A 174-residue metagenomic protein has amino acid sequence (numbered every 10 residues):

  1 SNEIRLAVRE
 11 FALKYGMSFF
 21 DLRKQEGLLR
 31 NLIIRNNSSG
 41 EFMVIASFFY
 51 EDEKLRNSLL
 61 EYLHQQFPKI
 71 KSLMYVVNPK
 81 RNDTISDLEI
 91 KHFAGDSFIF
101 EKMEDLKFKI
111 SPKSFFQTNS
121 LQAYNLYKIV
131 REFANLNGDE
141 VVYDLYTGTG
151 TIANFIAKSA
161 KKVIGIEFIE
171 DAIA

Functional and structural regions predicted by a protein language model:
S1-D21, S39, E53: Extended interfacial segments that mediate partner engagement and assembly in macromolecular machines
E3-A7, I33-N36, K69-S72: A broad, low-specificity signal for short, low-complexity segments enriched in glycine/proline and polar/charged
F19-E26, V142: Short helix/loop segment immediately N-terminal to the Walker
Q25-S39: Short edge beta-strands and adjacent turn/loop segments
I34, G40-F49, K107-S111: Short, aliphatic-rich beta-strand segments
K54-N57, E61-A174: Rossmann-like S-adenosyl-L-methionine
